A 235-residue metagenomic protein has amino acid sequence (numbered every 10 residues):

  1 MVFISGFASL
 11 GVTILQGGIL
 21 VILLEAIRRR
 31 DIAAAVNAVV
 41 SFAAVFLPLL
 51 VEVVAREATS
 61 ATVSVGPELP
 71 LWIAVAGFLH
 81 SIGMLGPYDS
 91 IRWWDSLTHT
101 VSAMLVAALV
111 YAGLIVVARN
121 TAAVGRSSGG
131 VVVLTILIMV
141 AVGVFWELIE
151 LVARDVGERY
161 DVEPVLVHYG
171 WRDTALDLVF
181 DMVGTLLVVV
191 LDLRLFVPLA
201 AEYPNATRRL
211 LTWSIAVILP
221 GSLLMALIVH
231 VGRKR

Functional and structural regions predicted by a protein language model:
V2-L148, V152, V189-R235: Bulky hydrophobic segments
L148-M182, L186-R194: Interfacial helix-loop-helix junctions of multi-pass membrane proteins
